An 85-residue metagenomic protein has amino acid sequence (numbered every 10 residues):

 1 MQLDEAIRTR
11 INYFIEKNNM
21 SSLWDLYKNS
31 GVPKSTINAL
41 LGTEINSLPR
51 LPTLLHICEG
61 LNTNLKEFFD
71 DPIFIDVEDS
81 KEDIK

Functional and structural regions predicted by a protein language model:
M1, F69-K85: Short, charged recognition helix plus adjacent turn of helix-turn-helix-like nucleic-acid-binding domains
M1-D25: A short, Lys/Arg-rich alpha-helix, primarily the initiator
I15, L41, F69: DNA major-groove recognition helix of helix-turn-helix
L23-W24, K28, L55: Residues within the helices of the helix-turn-helix
N29, G60: Residues within the alpha-helical elements of helix-turn-helix
G31-L48: Recognition helix of helix-turn-helix/homeodomain-like DNA-binding domains that insert into the DNA major groove
E44-E59: Short, basic-rich loop-to-helix N-cap that marks the start of a DNA-contacting helix
